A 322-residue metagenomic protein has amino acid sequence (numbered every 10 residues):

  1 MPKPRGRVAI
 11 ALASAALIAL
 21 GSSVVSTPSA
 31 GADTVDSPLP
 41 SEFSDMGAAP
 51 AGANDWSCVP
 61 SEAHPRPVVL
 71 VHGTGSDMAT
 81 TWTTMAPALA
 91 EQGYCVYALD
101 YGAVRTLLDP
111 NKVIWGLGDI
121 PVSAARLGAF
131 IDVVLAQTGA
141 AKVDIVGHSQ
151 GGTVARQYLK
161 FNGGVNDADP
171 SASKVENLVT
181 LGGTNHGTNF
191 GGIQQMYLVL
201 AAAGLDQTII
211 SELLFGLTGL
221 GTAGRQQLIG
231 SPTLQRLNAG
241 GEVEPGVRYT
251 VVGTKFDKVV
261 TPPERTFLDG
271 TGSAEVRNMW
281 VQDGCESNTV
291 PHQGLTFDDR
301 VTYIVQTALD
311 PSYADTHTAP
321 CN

Functional and structural regions predicted by a protein language model:
M1-G31: Secretory targeting and sorting signals
S29-P50, C58, H186, G191-T218 (+3 more regions): Composition-driven, intrinsically disordered low-complexity tracts enriched in small residues
T34-D45, N54, S61-K142: Active-site catalytic motif of lipid deacylating hydrolases and related acyltransferases
N54, V104-G118, G164-D167, S171-A172 (+3 more regions): Surface-exposed intrinsically disordered loops and tails
P60-H64, L89-E91, Q137-T138, V146-G147 (+4 more regions): Extracellular/periplasmic catalytic domains that process cell-envelope and extracellular macromolecules
H72, V96, P121-L237: Serine-dependent carboxylesterase/thioesterase catalytic core of lipase-like alpha/beta-hydrolase/SGNH enzymes
L108-N111, G187-Q194, T261-R265, V290: Short aromatic-enriched loop/helix-cap "lid" or pocket-rim segments at secondary-structure transitions that line
V199-A201, E242-N322: C-terminal catalytic-base region of ester-bond hydrolases, centering on the histidine of the charge-relay
